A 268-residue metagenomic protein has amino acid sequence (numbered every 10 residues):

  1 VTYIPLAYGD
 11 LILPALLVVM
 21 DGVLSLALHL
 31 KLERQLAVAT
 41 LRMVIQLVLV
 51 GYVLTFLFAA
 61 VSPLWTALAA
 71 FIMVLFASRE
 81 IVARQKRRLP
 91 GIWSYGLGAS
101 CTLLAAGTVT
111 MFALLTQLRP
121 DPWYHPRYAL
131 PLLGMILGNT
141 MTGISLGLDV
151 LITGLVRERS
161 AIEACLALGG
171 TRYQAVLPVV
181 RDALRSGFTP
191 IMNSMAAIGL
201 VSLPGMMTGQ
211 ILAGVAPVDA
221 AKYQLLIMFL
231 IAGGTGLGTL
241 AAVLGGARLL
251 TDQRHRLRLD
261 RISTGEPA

Functional and structural regions predicted by a protein language model:
I4-L17, A60-L75: Structural signature of hydrophobic alpha-helical transmembrane segments
D10-L13, W65, P90-G147: Loop-to-helix entry region at the N-terminal start of transmembrane alpha-helices in multi-pass membrane transporters
P14-S25, Y52, M73-L75, A106-T110 (+2 more regions): Hydrophobic core segments of alpha-helical transmembrane domains in multi-pass membrane transport and ion-translocation
G22-R34, S78-L89: C-terminal ends of transmembrane helices
K31-A70: Loop-to-helix transition at the N-terminal end of transmembrane alpha-helices
L54-A60, R79-L89, T110-P122: Transmembrane alpha-helix boundary signature
V150-S186: Short cytoplasmic-facing helical segments at TM-TM junctions of multi-pass membrane proteins
P178-A268: Transmembrane alpha-helix interface motif
